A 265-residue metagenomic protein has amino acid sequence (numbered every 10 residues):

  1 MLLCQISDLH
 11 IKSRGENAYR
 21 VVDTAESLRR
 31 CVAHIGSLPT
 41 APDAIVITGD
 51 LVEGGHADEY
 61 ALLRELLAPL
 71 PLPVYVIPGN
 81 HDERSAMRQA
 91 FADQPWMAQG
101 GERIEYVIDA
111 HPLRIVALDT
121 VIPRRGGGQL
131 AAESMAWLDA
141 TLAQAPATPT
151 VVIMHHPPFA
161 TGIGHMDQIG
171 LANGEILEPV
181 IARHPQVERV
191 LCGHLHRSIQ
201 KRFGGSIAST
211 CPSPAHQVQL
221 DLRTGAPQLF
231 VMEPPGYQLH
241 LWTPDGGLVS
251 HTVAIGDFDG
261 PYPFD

Functional and structural regions predicted by a protein language model:
M1-L62: N-terminal active-site segment of His-dependent metallophosphoesterases
M1-S13, P112-I122, V151-I153, S206-P212 (+1 more regions): Active-site-proximal beta-strand elements of phosphoester/diester hydrolases
I11-G15, E53-D58, N80-R88, P123-G126 (+3 more regions): Active-site environment of divalent metal-dependent phosphoester hydrolases
N17-D23, R124, I163-G170, T224-A226: Short glycine-enriched, charge-decorated loop/helix-capping segments at active-site entrances that position
V22, V180, R202-D265: Binuclear metal-dependent phosphoesterase catalytic core
R30-A44, G127-I207, Q238-L239, G246-L248 (+2 more regions): His/acidic metal-ligating clusters that form di-metal
A57-Q144, I176, A182-Q186, P212 (+2 more regions): Extended active-site neighborhood of metal-dependent phosphoesterases/phosphodiesterases
